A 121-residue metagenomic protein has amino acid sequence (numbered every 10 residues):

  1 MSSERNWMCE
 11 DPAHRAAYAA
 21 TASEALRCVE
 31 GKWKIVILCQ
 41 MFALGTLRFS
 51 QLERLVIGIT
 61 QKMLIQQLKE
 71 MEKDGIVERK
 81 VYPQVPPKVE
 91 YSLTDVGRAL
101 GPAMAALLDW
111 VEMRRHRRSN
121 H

Functional and structural regions predicted by a protein language model:
M1-P12: Long, low-complexity, charged/polar intrinsically disordered regions in eukaryotic proteins
A16-M63, P83-Q84, E90: N-terminal helix-turn-helix DNA-binding core of bacterial DNA-binding proteins
L64, L68-M71: Basic amphipathic alpha-helical segments that dock to polyanions
D74, A103-R115: Alpha-helical linker/hinge and terminal dimerization helices associated with HTH transcriptional regulators
P83-A106: Basic, amphipathic "hinge/linker" alpha-helix immediately C-terminal to the N-terminal HTH DNA-binding motif
H116-N120: Short, charged, intrinsically disordered terminal tails
